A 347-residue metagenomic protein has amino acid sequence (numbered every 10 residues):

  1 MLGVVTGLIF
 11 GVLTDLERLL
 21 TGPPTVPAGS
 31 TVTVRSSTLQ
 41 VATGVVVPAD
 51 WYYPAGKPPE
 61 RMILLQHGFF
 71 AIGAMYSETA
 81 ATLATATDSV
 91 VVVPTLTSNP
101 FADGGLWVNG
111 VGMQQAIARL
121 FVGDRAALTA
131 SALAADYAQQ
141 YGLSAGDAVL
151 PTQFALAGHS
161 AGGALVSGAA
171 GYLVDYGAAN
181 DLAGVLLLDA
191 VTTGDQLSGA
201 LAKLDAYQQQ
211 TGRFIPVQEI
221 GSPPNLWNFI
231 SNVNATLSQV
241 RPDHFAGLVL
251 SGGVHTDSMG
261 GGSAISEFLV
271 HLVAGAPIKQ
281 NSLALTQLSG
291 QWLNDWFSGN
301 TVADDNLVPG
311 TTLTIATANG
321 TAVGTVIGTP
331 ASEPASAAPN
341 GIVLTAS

Functional and structural regions predicted by a protein language model:
V5, I9-P58: N-terminal cap/lid segment of alpha/beta-hydrolase-fold proteins
P59-G68: Short beta-strand element of the alpha/beta-hydrolase
F70-G73, N99-A116: Catalytic nucleophile-loop/oxyanion-hole region of alpha/beta-hydrolase and closely related hydrolase-like folds
M75-V93: Short amphipathic alpha-helix adjacent to the substrate-entry channel of hydrolases
W107-P151: Alpha/beta-hydrolase active-site loop
A138-A202, Q210-G212: Primarily recognizes the serine-hydrolase "nucleophile elbow" in alpha/beta-hydrolase and SGNH/GDSL folds
L182-H255: The feature captures the conserved acid-bearing segment of alpha/beta-hydrolase catalytic domains
W227-S347: C-terminal catalytic-base region of ester-bond hydrolases, centering on the histidine of the charge-relay
